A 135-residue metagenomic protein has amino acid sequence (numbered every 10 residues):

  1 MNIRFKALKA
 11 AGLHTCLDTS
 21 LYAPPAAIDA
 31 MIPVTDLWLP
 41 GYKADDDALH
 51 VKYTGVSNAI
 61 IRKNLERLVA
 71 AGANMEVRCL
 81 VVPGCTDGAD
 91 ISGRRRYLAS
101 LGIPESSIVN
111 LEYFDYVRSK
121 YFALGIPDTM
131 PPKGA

Functional and structural regions predicted by a protein language model:
M1-Y116, F122: Conserved AdoMet/S-adenosylmethionine-binding subsite of the radical SAM
S106, Y121-A135: A structural motif corresponding to the C-terminal lobe/cap of the Radical SAM core domain
